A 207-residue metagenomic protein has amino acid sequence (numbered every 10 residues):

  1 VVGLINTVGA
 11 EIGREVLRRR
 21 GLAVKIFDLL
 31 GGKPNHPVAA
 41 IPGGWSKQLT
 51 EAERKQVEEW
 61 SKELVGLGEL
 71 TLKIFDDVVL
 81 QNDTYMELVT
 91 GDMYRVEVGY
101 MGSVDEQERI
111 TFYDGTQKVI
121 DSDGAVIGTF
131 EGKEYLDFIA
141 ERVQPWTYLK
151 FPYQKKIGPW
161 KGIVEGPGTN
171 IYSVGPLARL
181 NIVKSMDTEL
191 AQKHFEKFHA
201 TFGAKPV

Functional and structural regions predicted by a protein language model:
V1-V207: Metal/cofactor-centered catalytic core regions of large enzymes
